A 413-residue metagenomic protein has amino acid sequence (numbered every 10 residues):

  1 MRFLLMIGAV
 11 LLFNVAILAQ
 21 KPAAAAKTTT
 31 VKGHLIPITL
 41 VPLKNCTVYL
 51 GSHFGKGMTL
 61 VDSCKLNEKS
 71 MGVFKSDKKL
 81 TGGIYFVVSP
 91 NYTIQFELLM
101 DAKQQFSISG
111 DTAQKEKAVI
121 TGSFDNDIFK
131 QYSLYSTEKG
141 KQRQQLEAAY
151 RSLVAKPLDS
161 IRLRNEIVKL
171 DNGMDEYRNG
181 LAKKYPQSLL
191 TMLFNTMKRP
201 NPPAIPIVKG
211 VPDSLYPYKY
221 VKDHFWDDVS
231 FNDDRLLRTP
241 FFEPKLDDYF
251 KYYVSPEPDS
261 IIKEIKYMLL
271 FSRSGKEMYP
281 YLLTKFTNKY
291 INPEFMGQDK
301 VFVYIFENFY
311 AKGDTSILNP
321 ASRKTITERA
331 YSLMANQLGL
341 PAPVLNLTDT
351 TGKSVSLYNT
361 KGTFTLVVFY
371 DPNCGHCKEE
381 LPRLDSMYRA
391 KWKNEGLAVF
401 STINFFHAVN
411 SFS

Functional and structural regions predicted by a protein language model:
M1-L4, Q20: Positively charged n-region of N-terminal signal peptides that target proteins for export
M6-V15: Bacterial N-terminal signal peptides
Q20-P186, L193-M197, N201-F225: A non-transmembrane, solvent-exposed segment enriched in polar/low-complexity residues
M197-F271: Charged, long alpha-helical assembly modules
D259-I317: A cross-family structural signal marking well-folded subdomains
I317-L357: N-terminal "domain-start" segment that seeds a small globular fold
V355-L384, V399-S401: Short active-site neighborhood of thiol/selenol oxidoreductases, capturing the structured segment around
N394-S411: Thiol-based oxidoreductase modules, predominantly thioredoxin-like and allied folds used for disulfide exchange
